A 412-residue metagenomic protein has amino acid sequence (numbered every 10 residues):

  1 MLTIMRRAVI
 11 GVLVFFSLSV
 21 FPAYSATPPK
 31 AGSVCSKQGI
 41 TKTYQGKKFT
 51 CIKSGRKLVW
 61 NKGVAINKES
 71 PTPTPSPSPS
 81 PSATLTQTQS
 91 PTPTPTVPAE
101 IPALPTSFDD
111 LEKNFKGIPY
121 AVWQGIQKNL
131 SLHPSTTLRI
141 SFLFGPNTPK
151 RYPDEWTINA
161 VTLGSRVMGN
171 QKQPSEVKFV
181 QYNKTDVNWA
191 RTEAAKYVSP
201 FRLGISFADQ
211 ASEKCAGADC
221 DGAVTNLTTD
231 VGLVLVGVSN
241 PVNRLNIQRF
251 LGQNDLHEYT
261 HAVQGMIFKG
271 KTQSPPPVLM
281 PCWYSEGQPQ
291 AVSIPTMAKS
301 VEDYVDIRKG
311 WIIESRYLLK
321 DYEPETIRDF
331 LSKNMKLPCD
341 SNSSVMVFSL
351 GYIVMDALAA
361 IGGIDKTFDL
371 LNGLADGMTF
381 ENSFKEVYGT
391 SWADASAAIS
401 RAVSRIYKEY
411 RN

Functional and structural regions predicted by a protein language model:
L2-S25: Secretory targeting and sorting signals
A23-C35, W60-Q124: N-terminal low-complexity, Pro/Thr-rich disordered segments that flank secretion/membrane-targeting signals
V34-Q38, T43-Q45: Disulfide-braced loops of extracellular cysteine-rich modules
Q45-K53: Extracellular disulfide-bonded cysteine-rich modules/repeats
P93-R244, G252-Q253, P338, G389-S396 (+1 more regions): Non-catalytic architectural context of zinc metalloproteases
E213-Y317: Zinc-dependent metallopeptidase catalytic helix centered on the HExxH motif and its immediate flanking segment
T272-L350, I361-I364, L371-N412: Acidic/His/Gly-enriched intrinsically disordered linker/tail segments that often contain short helix/coil "MoRF-like"
